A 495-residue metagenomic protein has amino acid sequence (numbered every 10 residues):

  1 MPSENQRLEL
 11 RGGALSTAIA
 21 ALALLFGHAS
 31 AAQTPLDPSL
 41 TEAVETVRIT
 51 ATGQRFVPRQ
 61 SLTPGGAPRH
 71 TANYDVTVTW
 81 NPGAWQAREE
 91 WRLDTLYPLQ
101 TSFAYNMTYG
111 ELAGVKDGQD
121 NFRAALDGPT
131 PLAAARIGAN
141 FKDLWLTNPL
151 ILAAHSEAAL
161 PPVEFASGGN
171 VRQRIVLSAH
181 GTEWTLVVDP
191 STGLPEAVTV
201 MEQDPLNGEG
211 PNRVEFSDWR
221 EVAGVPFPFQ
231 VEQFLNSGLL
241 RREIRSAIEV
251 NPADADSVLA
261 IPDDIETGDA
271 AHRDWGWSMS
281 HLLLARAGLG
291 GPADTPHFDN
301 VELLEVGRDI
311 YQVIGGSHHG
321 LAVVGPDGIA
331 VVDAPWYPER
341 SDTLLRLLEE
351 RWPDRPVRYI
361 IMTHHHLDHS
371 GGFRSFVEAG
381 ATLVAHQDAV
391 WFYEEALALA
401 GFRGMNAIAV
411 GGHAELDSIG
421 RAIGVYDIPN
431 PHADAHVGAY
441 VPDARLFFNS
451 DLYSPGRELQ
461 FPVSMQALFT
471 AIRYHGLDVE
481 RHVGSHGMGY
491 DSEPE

Functional and structural regions predicted by a protein language model:
S16-G27: Bacterial N-terminal signal peptides
L40-A124, S156, P338: N-terminal mature ectodomain segment of secretory-pathway/periplasmic proteins
T108-W184, P190-L194, E202-G208, G290-G291 (+3 more regions): Flexible, processing/modification-adjacent segments and terminal tails in exported/periplasmic/extracellular proteins
G168-E266, Y440-P442, N449-S450, P455-H475: Gly/Pro-enriched, hydrophobic low-complexity segments that function as extracytoplasmic propeptides/linkers
R242-P326, A414: Zn-dependent metallo-beta-lactamase
L303-R346, E350, H436-S454: Conserved beta-strand hairpin/beta-sheet module of binuclear metal-dependent hydrolase folds, prominently
E339-V384, Y474-H482: Active-site metal-binding motif and surrounding structural segment of the metallo-beta-lactamase
F469-E495: Divalent-metal (often Zn2+) His-rich catalytic cores of metallo-beta-lactamase-fold enzymes
